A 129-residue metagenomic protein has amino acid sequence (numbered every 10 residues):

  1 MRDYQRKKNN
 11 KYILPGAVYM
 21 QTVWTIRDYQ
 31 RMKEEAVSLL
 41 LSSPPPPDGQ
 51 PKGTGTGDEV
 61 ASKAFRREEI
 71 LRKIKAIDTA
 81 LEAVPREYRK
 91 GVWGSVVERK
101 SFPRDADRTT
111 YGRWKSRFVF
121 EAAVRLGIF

Functional and structural regions predicted by a protein language model:
M1-A83, K100, L126-F129: N-terminal interaction/assembly modules
G91-V92: A short pre-motif secondary-structure segment
E98-T110: Helix-turn-helix DNA-binding module
D107, Y111-F129: DNA major-groove recognition helices of helix-turn-helix
